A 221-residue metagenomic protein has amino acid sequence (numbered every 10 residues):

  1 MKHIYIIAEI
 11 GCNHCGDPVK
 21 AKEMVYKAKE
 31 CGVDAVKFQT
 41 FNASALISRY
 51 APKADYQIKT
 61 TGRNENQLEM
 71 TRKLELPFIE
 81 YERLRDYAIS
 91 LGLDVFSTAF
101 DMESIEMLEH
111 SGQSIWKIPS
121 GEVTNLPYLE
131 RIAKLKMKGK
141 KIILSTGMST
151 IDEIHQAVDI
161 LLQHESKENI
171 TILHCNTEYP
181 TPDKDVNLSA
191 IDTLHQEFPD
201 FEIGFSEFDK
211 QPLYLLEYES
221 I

Functional and structural regions predicted by a protein language model:
M1-I221: Catalytic cores and adjacent flexible loops of soluble metabolic enzymes that perform enolate/carbanion chemistry on
